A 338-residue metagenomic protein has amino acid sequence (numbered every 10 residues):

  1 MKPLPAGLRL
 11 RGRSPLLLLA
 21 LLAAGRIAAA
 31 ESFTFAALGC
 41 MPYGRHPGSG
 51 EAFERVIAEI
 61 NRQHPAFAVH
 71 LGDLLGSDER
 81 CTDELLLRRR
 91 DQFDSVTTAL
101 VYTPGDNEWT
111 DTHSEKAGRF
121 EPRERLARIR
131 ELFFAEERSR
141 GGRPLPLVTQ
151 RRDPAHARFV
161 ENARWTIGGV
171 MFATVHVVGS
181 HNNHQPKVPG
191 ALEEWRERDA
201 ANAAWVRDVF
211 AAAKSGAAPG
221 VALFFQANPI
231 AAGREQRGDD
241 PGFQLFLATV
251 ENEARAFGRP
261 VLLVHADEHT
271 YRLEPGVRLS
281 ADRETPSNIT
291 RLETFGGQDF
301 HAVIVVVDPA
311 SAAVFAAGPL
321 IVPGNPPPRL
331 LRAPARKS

Functional and structural regions predicted by a protein language model:
K2-L16: Bacterial N-terminal signal peptides that target proteins for export
S14-R26: Bacterial N-terminal signal peptides
A29-L85, A218: N-terminal active-site segment of His-dependent metallophosphoesterases
T34-L38, A66-L71, G76, A99-P104 (+7 more regions): Structural recognition of the beta-strand scaffold that forms the well-ordered cores of secreted hydrolase catalytic
A37, S49-V56, L71, L85-R89 (+3 more regions): Stable alpha-helical elements in mature extracytoplasmic
A58-F67, A173, P189-V277: His/acidic metal-ligating clusters that form di-metal
R80, E84-R198, V277-V307: Extended active-site neighborhood of metal-dependent phosphoesterases/phosphodiesterases
T270-S338: Binuclear metal-dependent phosphoesterase catalytic core
